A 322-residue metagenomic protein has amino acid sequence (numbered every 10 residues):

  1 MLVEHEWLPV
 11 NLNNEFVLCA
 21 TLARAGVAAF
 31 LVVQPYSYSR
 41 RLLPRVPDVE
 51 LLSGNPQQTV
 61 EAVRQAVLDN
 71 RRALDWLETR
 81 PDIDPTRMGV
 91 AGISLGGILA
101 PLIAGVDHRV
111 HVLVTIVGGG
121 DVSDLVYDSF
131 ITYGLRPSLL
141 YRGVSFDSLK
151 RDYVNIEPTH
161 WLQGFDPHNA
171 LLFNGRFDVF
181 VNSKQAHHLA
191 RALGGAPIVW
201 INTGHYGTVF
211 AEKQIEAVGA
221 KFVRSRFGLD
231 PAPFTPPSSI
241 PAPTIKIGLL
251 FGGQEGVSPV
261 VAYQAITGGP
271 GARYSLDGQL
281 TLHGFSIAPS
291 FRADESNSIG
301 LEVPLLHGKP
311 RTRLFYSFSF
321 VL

Functional and structural regions predicted by a protein language model:
V3-L68: Cap/lid segment of the alpha/beta-hydrolase catalytic domain
V49-I93: Gly/Ser-rich "nucleophile elbow"/oxyanion-hole loop immediately N-terminal to the catalytic nucleophile in hydrolases
G97-S145, W200, F210: Hydrolase active-site cap/lid region
F165-D166, L171-N174: Short beta-strand/loop motif that positions the catalytic acidic residue of the alpha/beta-hydrolase fold
H168, N182-R191: Short alpha-helix in the alpha/beta-hydrolase fold that links the catalytic acid
R176-V181: Acidic catalytic loop of the alpha/beta-hydrolase fold
G204-E216: Catalytic histidine-centered segment of alpha/beta-hydrolase-like enzymes
P259-Y263, L301-L305, K309-L322: Outer-membrane beta-barrel "beta-signal"
